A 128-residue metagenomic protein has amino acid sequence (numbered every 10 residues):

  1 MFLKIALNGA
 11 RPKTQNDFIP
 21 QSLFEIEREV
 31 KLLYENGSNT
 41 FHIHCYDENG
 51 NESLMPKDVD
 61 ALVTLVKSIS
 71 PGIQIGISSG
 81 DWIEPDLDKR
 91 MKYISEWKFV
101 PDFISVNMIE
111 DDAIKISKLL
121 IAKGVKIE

Functional and structural regions predicted by a protein language model:
M1-L3: Extreme N-terminal starter segment of soluble prokaryotic enzymes
L7-E25, S78-L87, S105-V106, E128: Active-site mouth loops of central-metabolism enzymes
I26, L33, H44, I104: Conserved, mostly hydrophobic/aromatic
V30-K31, P56-T64, I94, I114-S117: Generic structural signal for well-ordered alpha-helices, preferentially at hydrophobic/aromatic core positions
G37, I69, R90-E110: Structural recognition of alpha->loop->beta junctions
N39-L65: Glycine-rich, proline-tolerant flexible connector loops at the mouths of alpha/beta enzymes
G76-S78, P101-A113, G124-E128: Catalytic beta/alpha-barrel core
P85-W97, K115-L119: Distinct, well-ordered alpha-helical segments
